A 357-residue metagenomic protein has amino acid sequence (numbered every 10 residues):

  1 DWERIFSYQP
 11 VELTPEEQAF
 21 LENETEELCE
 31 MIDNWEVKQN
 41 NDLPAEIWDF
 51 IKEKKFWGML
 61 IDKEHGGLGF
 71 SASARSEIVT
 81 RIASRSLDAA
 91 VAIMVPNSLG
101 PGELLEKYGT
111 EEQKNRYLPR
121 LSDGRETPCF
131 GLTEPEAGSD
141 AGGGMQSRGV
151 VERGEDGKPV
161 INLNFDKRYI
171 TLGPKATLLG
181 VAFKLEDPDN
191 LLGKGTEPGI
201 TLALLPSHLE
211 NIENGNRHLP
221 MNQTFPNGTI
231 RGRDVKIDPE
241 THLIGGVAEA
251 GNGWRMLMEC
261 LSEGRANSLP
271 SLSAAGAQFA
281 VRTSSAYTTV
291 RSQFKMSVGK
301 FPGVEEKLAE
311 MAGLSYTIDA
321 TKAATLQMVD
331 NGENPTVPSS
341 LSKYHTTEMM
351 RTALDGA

Functional and structural regions predicted by a protein language model:
D1-P96, E103, Y108-T127, S139 (+1 more regions): Amphipathic, small/basic residue-rich leader segments at the start of a protein or domain
F70-A72, D140-G143, L172-T177, G193-G199 (+1 more regions): Short glycine/proline-enriched turns and hinge-like loops at secondary-structure junctions
R116-R120, F130-E152, R168, P188-N190: Beta-sandwich/jelly-roll carbohydrate-recognition scaffolds of carbohydrate-active enzymes
K158-E213: A short core secondary-structure module
E210-K236: Flexible, small-/acidic-enriched active-site or ligand-binding loops
R231-R265, R282-G299: A glycine-rich, basic-preceded beta-loop-alpha segment at the flavin cofactor/substrate interface of flavin-utilizing
G264-G332: Extended amphipathic alpha-helical segments enriched in small hydrophobics
G332-A357: Charged, glycine-rich active-site and insertion segments that engage polyanionic ligands
